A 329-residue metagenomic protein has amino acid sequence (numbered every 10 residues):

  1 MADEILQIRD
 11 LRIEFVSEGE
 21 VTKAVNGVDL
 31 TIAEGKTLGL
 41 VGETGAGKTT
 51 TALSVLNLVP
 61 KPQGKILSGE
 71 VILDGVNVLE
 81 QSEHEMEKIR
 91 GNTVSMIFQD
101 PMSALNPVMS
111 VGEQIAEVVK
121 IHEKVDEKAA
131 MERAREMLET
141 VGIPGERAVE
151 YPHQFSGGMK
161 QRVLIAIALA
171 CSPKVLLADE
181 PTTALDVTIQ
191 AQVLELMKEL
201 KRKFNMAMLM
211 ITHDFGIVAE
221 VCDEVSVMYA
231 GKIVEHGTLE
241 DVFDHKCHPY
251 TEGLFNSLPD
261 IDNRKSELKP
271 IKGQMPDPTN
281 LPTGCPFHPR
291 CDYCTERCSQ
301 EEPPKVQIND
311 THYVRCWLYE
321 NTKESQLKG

Functional and structural regions predicted by a protein language model:
E4, A148, T238-G329: Short catalytic/signature loops enriched in Gly
E70, V76-N77, K128-E146, F255: Conserved ABC ATPase "signature" region
N77-S95, I121, D241-K246, P276-P282: ABC ATPase NBD coupling module
E150-F155, M159: Conserved ABC ATPase signature
A170-K174: A short, proline-enriched helix->beta-strand linker immediately N-terminal to the Walker B motif in ABC-type P-loop
L177, P181, L185-S266: P-loop NTP-binding/switch modules centered on Walker-like glycine-rich loops
